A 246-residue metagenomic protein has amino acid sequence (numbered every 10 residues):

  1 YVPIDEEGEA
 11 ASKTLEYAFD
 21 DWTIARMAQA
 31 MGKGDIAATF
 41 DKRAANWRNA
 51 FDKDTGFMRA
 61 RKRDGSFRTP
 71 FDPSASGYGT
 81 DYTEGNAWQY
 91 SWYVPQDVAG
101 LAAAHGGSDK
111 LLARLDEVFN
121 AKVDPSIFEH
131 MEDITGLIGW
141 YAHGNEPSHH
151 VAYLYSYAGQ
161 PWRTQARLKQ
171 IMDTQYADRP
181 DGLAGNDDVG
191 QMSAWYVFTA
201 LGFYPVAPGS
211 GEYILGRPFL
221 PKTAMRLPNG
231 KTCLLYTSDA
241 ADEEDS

Functional and structural regions predicted by a protein language model:
Y1-F219, T223-K231: Active-site core of glycosidic bond-cleaving carbohydrate-active enzymes
Y236, A240-S246: Single conserved hydrophobic/aromatic residue that forms the stacking wall/gate of nucleotide- or nucleobase-binding
